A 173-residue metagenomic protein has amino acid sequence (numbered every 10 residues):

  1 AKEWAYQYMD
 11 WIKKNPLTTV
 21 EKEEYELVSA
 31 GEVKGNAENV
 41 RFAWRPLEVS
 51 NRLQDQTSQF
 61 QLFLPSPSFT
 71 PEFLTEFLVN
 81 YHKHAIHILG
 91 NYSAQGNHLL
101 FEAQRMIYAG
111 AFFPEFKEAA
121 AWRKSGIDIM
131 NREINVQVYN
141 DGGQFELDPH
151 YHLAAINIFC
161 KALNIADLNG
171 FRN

Functional and structural regions predicted by a protein language model:
A1-N173: Aromatic-lined, polymer-binding surfaces characteristic of secreted/periplasmic polysaccharide-degrading enzymes
